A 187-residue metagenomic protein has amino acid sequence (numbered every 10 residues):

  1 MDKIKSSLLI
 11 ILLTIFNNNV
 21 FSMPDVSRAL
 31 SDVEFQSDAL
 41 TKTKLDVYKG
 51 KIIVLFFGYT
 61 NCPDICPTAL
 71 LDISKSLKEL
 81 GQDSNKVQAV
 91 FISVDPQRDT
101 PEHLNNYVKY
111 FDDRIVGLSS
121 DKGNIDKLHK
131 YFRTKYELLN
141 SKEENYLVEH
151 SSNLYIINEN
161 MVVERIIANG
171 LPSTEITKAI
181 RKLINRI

Functional and structural regions predicted by a protein language model:
M1-S6: Positively charged n-region of N-terminal signal peptides that target proteins for export
S7-N17: Bacterial N-terminal signal peptides
V20-K49, L71: N-terminal "domain-start" segment that seeds a small globular fold
D46-P67, I73: Short active-site neighborhood of thiol/selenol oxidoreductases, capturing the structured segment around
I52, T68-I92: Conserved helix-turn-beta segment immediately C-terminal to the redox Cys motif in thioredoxin-like folds
K86-R98, I115-G123: Thiol-based oxidoreductase modules, predominantly thioredoxin-like and allied folds used for disulfide exchange
N106-S151: Short, internal strand/loop/helix patches that form the active-site neighborhood or redox-interaction surface
E143-I187: Thiol-/selenol-based redox modules, centered on thioredoxin-like and closely related oxidoreductase domains
